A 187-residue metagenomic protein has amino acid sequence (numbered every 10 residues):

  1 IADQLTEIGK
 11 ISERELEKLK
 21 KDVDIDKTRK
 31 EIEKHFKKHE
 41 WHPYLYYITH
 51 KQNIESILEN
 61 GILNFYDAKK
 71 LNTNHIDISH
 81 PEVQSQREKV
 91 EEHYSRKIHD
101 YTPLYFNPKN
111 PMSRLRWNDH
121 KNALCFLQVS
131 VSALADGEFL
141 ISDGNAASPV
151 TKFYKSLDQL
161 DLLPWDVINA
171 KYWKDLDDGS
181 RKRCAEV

Functional and structural regions predicted by a protein language model:
L5-I8, S12-V187: Active-site-proximal loop/hinge segments that shape catalytic or ion-binding/gating pockets
